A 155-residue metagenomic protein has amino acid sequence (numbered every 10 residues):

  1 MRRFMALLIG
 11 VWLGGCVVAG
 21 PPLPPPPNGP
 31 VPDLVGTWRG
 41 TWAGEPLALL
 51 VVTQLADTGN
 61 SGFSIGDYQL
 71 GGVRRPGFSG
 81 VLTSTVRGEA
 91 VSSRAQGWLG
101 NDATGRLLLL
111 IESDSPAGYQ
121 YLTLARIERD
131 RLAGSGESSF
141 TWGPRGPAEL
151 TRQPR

Functional and structural regions predicted by a protein language model:
R2-G10: Sec-dependent signal peptide recognition, specifically the positively charged N-region followed immediately by
W12-G15: C-terminal motif of bacterial Sec signal peptides marking the signal peptidase cleavage site
V17-A19: Bacterial signal peptide processing site
L23-E128, S135-R155: Central antiparallel beta-sheet cores of small beta-barrel/beta-sandwich binding domains
